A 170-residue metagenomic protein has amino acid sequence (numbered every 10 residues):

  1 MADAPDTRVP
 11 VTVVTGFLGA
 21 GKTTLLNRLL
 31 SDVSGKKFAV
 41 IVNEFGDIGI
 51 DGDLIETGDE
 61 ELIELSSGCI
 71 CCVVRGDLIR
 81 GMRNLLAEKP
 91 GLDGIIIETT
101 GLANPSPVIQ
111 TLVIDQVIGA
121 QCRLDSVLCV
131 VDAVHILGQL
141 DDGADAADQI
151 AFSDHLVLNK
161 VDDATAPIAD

Functional and structural regions predicted by a protein language model:
A2-D3, D148, A164-D170: C-terminal accessory "lid"/substrate-recognition subdomains
A2-T15, A20, T24-Q139: Nucleotide-state-sensitive switch-loop elements of NTP-binding domains
T99, V130-V134, S153-A169: G-domain G4 guanine-recognition motif of GTPases
L102, G143-A146, A166: Conserved phosphate/pyrophosphate-binding and hydrolysis machinery centered on Walker-type P-loop NTPases, extending
V108, D141-D142, I168-A169: Residues at alpha-helix caps and immediate loop-helix transition turns in enzyme cores, especially N- and C-cap
L137-F152, L156-L158: Flexible active-site lid/hinge loop adjacent to a nucleotide/diphosphate and Mg2+-phosphate binding pocket
